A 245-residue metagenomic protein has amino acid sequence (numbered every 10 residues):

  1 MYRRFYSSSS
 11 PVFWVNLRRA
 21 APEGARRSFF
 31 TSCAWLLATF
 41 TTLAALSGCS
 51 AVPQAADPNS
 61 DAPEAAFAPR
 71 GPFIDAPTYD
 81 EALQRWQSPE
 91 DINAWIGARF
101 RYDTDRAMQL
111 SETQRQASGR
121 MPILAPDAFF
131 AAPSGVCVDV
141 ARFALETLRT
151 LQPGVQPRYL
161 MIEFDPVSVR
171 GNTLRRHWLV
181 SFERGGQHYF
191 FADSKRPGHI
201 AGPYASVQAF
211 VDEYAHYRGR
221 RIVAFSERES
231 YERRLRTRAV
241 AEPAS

Functional and structural regions predicted by a protein language model:
F29-F30: N-terminal export leaders
D57-A132: Secondary-structure boundary elements
I92, P133-L148: Active-site nucleophilic cysteine motif
R142-H216: Hydrophobic/aromatic-rich core segments of domains that either
H216-S245: Low-complexity, Gly/Ser/Thr/Pro-rich intrinsically disordered linker/tail segments
